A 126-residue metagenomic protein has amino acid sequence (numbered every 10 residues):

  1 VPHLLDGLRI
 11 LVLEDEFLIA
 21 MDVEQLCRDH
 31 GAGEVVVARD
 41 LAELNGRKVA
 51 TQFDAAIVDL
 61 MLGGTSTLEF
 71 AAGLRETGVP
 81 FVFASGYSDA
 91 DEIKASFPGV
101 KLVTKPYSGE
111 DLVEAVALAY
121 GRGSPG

Functional and structural regions predicted by a protein language model:
V1-L11, A42, S108-G126: Non-catalytic signal-transmission and effector/linker regions of two-component phosphorelay proteins
E14: Conserved acidic carboxylate
F17-V36, L41: Two-component/phosphorelay signaling modules centered on CheY-like receiver
V37-A55: Acidic, metal-coordinating helix/loop segments flanking the phosphotransfer/catalytic sites of two-component signaling
D59: Active-site residues of response regulator receiver
T65-E69: Acidic catalytic/metal-coordinating carboxylates
V82-A84: Hydrophobic/aromatic residues positioned on beta-strands within the core alpha/beta folds
K105: A Lys-centered signature of the CheY-like receiver
